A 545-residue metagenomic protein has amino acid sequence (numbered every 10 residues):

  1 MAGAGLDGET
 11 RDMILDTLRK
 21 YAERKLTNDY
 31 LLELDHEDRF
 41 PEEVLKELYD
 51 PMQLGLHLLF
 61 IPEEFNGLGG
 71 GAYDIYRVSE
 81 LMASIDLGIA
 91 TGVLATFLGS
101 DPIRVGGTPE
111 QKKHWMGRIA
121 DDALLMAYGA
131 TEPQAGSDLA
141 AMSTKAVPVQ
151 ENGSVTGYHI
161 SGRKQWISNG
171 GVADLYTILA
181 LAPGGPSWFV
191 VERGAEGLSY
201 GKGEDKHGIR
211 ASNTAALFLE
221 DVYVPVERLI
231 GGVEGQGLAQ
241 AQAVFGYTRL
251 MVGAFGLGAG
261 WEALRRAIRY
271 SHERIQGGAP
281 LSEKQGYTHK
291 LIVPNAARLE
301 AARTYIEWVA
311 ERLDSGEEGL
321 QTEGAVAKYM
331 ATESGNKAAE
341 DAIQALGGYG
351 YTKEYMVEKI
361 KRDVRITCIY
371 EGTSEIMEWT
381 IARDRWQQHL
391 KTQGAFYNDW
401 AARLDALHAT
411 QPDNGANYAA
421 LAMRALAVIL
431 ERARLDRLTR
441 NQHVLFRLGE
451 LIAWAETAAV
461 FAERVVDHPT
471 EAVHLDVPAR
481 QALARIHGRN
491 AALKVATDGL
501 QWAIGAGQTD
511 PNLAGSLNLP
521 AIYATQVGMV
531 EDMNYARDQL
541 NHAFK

Functional and structural regions predicted by a protein language model:
M1-V93, V105, Q111-H114, R118-D121 (+4 more regions): Amphipathic, small/basic residue-rich leader segments at the start of a protein or domain
A2-G3, Y349-G415, A503-K545: Glycine-rich phosphate/cofactor-binding loops in nucleotide/flavin-utilizing enzymes
G3-D7, M13-I14, S84, Y200-E300 (+3 more regions): Glycine-rich beta->alpha junctions and the first turn(s) of the following alpha-helix
Y30-H36, H272-A279, L299-M330, I343-L346 (+1 more regions): C-terminal helix-coil-helix/basic helical segment that borders enzyme active sites and/or dimer interfaces and provides
L87-E110, G136-L139, P148: N-terminal glycine-rich flavin-associated loop
Q134-S137, W166-N169, L181, K206-N213: Short Gly/Pro-enriched turn/cap motifs at secondary-structure boundaries
T156-G157, S161-G201: A short core secondary-structure module
N414-K545: C-terminal amphipathic alpha-helical interaction region
